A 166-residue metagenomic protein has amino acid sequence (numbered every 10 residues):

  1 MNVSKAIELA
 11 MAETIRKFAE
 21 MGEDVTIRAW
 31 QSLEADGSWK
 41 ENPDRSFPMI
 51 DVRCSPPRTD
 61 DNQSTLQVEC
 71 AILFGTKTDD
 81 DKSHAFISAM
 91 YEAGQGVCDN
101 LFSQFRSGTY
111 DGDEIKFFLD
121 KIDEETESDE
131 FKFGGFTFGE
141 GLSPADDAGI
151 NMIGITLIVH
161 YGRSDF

Functional and structural regions predicted by a protein language model:
M1-W30, E34-K40, M49-F166: Charged, amphipathic alpha-helical segments and their flanking helix caps
R45-S46: Short, well-ordered loop/turn elements at secondary-structure boundaries
